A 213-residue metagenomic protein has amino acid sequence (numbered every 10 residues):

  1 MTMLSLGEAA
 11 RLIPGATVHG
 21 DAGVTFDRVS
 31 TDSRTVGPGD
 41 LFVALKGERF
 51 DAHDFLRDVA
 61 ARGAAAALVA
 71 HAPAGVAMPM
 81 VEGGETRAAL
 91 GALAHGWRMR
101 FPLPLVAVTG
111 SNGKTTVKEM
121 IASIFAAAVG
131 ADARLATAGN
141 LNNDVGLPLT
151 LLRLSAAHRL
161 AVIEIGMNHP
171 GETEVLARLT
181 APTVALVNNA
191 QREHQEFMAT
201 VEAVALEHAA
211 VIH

Functional and structural regions predicted by a protein language model:
M1, V81-E82, G139, E196: Pocket-edge positions in alpha/beta enzyme catalytic cores
L4-T109, T116-A122, A126-A127, V145 (+1 more regions): Short, basic phosphate-binding NTP loop
A89-H213: Phosphate-binding loop of NTP-binding sites
